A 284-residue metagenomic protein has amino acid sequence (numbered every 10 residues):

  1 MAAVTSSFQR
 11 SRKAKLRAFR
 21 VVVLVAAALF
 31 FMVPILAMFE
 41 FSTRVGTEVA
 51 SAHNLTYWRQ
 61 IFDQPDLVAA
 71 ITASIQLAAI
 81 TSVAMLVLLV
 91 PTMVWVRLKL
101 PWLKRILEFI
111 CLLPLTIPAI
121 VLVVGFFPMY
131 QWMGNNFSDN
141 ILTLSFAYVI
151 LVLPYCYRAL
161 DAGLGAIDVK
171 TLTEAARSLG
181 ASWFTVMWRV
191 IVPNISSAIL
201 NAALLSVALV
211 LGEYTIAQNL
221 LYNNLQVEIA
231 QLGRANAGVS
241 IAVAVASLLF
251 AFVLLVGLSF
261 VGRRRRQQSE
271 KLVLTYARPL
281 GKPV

Functional and structural regions predicted by a protein language model:
A2-V4, A26-P65, Q218, L272-V273 (+1 more regions): Short membrane-interfacial helix/loop motifs at transmembrane-helix boundaries
S7-R12, I80-C111, V124, P128-W132 (+4 more regions): Transmembrane-helix boundary motif in ABC transporter permease subunits
F8-K13, W58-D66, L211-S269, G281-V284: Interhelical loop and adjacent transmembrane-helix boundary motif in polytopic membrane transport permeases
S11-K15, T43-V83, R234-A235: Periplasmic/extracellular loop-to-transmembrane helix junction in inner-membrane transport proteins
R20-L24, A69-A73, M129-Y155, S196-A198: Loop-to-helix entry region at the N-terminal start of transmembrane alpha-helices in multi-pass membrane transporters
V22-F31, I150, Y157-A162, W183-G212: Transmembrane alpha-helices
L55-T56, L103-K104, I120-I150, F184 (+2 more regions): Membrane-interfacial helix termini and adjacent extracytoplasmic/periplasmic loops of multi-pass transporters
N140-R177, T185-I191: Membrane-cytosol interface at the C-terminal ends of specific transmembrane alpha-helices in multi-pass membrane
